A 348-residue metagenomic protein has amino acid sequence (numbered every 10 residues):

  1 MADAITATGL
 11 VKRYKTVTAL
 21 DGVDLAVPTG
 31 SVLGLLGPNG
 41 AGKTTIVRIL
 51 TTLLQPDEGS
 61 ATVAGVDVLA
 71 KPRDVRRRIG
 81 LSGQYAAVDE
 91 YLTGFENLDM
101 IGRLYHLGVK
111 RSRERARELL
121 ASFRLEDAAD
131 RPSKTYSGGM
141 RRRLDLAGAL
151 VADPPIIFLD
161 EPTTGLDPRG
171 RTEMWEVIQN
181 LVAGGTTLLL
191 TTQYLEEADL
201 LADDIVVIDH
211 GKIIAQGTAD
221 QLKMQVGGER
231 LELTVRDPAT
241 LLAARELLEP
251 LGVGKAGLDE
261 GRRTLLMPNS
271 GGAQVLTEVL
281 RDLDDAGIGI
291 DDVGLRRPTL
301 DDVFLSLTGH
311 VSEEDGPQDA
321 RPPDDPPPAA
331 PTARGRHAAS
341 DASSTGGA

Functional and structural regions predicted by a protein language model:
A2-A7, K12-D209, I214-A215: ABC transporter nucleotide-binding domains
K12, L25, L233-V235, M267 (+1 more regions): Preference for bulky hydrophobic residues occupying beta-strand positions in well-ordered beta-sheet regions
V66-L69, I213, P238, S270-A273 (+1 more regions): Short, surface-exposed acidic/glycine-rich loop or hinge patches that mediate macromolecular interfaces
L125, V253-G257, G289-G294: A short linear hydrophobic-aromatic micro-motif
E176-S270: ABC transporter nucleotide-binding domain
G271-A348: C-terminal coupling/interaction segments
